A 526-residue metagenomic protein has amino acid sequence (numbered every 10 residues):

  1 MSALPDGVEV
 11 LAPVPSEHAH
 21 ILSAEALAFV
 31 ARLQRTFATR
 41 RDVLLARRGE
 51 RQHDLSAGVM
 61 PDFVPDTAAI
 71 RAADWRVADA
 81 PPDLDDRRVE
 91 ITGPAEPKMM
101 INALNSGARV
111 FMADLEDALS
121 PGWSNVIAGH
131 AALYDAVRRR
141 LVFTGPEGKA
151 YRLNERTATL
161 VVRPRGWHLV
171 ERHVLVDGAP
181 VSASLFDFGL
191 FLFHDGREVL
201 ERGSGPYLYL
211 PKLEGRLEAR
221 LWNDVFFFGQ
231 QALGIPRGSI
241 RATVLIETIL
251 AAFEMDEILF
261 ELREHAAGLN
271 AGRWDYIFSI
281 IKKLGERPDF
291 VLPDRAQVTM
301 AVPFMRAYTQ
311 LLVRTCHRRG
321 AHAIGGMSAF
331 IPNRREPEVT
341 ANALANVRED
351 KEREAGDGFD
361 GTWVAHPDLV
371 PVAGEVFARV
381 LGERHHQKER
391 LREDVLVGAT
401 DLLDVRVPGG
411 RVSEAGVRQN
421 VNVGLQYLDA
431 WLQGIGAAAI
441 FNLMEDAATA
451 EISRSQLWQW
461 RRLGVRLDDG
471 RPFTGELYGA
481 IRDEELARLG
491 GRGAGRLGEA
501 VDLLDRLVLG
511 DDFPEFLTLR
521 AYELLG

Functional and structural regions predicted by a protein language model:
S2-G526: Expand to "…catalyze enediolate/carbanion chemistry for C-C bond making/breaking, isomerization, decarboxylation
